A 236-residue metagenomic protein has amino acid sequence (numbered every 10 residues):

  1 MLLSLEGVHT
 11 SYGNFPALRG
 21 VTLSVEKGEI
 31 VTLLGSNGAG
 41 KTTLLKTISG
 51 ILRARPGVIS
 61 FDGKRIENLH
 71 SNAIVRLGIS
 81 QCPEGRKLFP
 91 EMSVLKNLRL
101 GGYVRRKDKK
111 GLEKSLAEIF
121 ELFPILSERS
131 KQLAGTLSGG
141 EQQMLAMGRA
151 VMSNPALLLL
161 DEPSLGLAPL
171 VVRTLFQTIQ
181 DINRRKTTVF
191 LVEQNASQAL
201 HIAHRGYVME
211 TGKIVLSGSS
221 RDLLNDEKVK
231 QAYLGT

Functional and structural regions predicted by a protein language model:
M1-T236: Glycine-rich phosphate-binding loops of nucleotide-dependent enzymes
